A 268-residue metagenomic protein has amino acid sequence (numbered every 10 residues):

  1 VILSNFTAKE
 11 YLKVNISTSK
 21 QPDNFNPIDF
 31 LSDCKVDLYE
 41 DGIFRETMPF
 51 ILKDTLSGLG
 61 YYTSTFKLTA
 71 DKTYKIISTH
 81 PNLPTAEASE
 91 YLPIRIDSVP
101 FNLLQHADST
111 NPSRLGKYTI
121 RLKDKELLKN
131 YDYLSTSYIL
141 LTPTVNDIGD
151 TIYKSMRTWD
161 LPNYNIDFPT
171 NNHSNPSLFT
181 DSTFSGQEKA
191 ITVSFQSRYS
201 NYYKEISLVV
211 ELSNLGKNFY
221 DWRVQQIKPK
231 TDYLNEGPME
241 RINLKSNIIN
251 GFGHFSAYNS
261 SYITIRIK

Functional and structural regions predicted by a protein language model:
V1-K268: A sequence/structural signal for flexible, mid-protein segments enriched in small/helix-disrupting residues
